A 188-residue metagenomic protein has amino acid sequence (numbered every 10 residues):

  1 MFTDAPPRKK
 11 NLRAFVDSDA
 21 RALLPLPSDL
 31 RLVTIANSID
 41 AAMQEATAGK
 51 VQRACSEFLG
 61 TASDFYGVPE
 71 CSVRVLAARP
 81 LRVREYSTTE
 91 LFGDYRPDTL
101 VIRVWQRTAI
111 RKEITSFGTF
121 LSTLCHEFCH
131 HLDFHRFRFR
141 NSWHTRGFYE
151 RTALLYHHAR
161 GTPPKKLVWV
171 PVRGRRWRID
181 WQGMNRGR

Functional and structural regions predicted by a protein language model:
F2-S72, A77-T119, H135-R188: Metalloprotease/metallohydrolase-associated module, dominated by Zn2+-dependent proteases
S122-H135: Active-site recognition of the HExxH zinc-binding catalytic motif
